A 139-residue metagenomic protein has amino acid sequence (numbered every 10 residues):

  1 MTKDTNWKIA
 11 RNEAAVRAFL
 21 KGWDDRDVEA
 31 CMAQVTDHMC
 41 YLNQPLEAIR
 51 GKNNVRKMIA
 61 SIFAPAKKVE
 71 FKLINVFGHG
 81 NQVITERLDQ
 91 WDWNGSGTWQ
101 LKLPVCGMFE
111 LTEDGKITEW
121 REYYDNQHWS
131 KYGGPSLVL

Functional and structural regions predicted by a protein language model:
M1-Q34, V138-L139: Short, low-complexity N-terminal intrinsically disordered segments enriched in polar/charged residues
T2-R11, R56-L139: A beta-strand edge to alpha-helix "cap/lid" segment located at domain peripheries
L20, E47, N75-F77: Structured beta->alpha junctions
C31, E47, W99-L101: Short, surface-exposed helix-loop/turn micro-motifs enriched in polar/charged residues
Y41-A60: Short solvent-exposed beta->alpha transition segments
